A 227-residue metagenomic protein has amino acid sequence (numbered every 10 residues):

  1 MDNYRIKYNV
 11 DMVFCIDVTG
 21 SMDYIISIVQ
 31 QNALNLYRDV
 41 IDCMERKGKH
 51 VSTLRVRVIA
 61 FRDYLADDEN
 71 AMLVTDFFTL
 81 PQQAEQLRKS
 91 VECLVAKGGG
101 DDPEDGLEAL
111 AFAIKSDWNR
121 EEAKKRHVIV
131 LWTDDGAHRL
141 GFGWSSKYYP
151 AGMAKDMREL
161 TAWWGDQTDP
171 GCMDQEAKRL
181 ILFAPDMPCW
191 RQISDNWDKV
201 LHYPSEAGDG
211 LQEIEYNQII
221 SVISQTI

Functional and structural regions predicted by a protein language model:
M1-K7, E45-H50, A113-H127, P170-M173: Surface-exposed acidic, glycine-flexible loop patches that form ligand/cofactor-binding and adhesion interfaces
Y4-R5, W197-I227: C-terminal "exit" segments of structured domains
I6-T75, L110-F112, I129-W132, I181: Von Willebrand factor
V18-M22, D63-A66, G99, D134-R139 (+1 more regions): Solvent-exposed loop/turn segments at secondary-structure junctions within structured extracellular/periplasmic domains
M22-A33, G99-A109, M153-M157, Q212: Phosphate/oxyanion-binding active-site loops and adjacent basic polyanion-contact surfaces
V29-Q31, M72-F78, G143-P150, W197-D198: Short secondary-structure boundary/capping segments
T75-V128, A137: Von Willebrand factor
D135-N196: VWA/integrin I-like adhesion module and closely mimicked acidic/polar interface patches used
